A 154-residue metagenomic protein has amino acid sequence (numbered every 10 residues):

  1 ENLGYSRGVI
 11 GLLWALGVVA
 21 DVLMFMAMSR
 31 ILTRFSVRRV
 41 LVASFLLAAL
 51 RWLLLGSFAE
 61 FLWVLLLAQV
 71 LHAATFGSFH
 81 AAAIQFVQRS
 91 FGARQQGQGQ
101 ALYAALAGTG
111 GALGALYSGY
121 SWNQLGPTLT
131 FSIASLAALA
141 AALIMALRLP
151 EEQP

Functional and structural regions predicted by a protein language model:
E1-I10: Short amphipathic helix-loop junctions that connect adjacent transmembrane helices in Major Facilitator Superfamily/SLC
R7, F91-Y103: Loop-to-transmembrane helix entry/capping segments in MFS-fold secondary transporters and related SLC/MFSD carriers
L23-V37, W122-N123: Helix-to-loop junctions at the C-terminal end of transmembrane segments in multipass secondary transporters
R39-L54: Structural signature of the two symmetry-related core transmembrane helices
G56-A68: Helix-loop junctions at membrane interfaces in 12-TM secondary transporters
S78-F91: Intracellular juxtamembrane helix-capping segments at the cytosolic ends of symmetry-related transmembrane helices
Y120-A138: A membrane-interface helix-boundary motif in multi-pass transporters
A134-P154: Multi-pass alpha-helical transporter architecture, strongest for 12-TM Major Facilitator/SLC carriers used
